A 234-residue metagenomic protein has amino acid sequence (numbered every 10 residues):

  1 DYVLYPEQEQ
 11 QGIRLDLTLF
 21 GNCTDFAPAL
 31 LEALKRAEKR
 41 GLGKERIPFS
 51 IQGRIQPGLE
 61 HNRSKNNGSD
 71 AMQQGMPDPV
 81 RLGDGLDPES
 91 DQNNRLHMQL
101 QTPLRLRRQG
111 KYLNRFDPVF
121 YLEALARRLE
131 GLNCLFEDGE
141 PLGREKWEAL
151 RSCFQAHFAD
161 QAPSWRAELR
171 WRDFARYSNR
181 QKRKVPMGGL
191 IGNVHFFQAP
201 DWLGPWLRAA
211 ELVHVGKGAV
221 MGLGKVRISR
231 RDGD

Functional and structural regions predicted by a protein language model:
D1-D234: RNA-interacting cores
